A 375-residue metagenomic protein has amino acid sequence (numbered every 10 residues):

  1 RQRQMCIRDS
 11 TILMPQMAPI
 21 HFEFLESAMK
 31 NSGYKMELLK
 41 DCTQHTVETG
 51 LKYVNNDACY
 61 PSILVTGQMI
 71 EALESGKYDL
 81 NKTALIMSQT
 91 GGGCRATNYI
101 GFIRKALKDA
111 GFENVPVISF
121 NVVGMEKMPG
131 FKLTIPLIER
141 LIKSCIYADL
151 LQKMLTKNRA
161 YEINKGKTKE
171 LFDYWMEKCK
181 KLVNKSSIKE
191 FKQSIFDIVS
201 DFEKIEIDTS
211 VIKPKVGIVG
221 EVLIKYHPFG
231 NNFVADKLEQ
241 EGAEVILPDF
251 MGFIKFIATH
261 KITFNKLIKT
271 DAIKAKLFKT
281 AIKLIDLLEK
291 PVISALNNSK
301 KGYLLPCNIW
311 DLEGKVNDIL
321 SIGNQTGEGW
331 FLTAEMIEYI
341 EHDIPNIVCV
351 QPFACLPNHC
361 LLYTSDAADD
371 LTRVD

Functional and structural regions predicted by a protein language model:
R1-Q4, R8-S365, R373: An N-terminal assembly and electron-transfer interface module characteristic of large anaerobic redox and radical
D370: Residues immediately C-terminal
